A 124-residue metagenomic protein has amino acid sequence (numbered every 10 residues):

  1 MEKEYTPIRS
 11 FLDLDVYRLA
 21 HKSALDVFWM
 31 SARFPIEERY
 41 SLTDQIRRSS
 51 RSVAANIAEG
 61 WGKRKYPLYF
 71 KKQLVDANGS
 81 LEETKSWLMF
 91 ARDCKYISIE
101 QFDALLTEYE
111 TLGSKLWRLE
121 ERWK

Functional and structural regions predicted by a protein language model:
M1-K124: Amphipathic alpha-helical assembly/interaction segments
